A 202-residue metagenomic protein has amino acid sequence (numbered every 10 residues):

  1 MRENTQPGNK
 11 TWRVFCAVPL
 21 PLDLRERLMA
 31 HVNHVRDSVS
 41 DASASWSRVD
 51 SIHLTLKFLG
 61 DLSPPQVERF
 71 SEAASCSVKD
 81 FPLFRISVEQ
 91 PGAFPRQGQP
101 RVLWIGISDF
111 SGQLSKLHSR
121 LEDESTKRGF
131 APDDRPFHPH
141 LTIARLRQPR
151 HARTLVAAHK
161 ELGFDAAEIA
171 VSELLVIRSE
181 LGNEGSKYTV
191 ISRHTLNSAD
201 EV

Functional and structural regions predicted by a protein language model:
M1-V202: Histidine-dependent nucleotide/RNA phosphoesterase domain, centered on the 2H-phosphoesterase fold with its duplicated
